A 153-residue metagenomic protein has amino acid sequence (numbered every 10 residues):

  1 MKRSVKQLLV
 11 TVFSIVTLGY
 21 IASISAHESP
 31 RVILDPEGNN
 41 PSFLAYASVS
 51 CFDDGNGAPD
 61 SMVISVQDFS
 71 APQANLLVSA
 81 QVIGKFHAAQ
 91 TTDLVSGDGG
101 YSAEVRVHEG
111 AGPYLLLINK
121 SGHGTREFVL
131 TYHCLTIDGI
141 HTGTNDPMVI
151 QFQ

Functional and structural regions predicted by a protein language model:
K2-V12: Bacterial N-terminal signal peptides that target proteins for export
T11-Y20: Bacterial N-terminal signal peptides
S23-F52, T136-Q153: Non-catalytic extracellular/lumenal accessory regions of secreted precursors
N39-L77: Short, surface-exposed binding/anchoring microloops in extracellular/periplasmic proteins
A45-A47, L76-V78, Y114, G122-V149: Edge beta-strands of jelly-roll/beta-sandwich modules across compartments, strongly enriched in secreted/luminal
D53, D98-E109: Beta-sandwich interaction modules
D60-M62, V107-E127: Noncatalytic modules at the cell exterior or secretory-pathway interfaces, chiefly beta-strand-rich lectin/adhesion
P72-T92: Short, surface-exposed beta-strand/strand-loop-strand elements in extracellular ectodomains
